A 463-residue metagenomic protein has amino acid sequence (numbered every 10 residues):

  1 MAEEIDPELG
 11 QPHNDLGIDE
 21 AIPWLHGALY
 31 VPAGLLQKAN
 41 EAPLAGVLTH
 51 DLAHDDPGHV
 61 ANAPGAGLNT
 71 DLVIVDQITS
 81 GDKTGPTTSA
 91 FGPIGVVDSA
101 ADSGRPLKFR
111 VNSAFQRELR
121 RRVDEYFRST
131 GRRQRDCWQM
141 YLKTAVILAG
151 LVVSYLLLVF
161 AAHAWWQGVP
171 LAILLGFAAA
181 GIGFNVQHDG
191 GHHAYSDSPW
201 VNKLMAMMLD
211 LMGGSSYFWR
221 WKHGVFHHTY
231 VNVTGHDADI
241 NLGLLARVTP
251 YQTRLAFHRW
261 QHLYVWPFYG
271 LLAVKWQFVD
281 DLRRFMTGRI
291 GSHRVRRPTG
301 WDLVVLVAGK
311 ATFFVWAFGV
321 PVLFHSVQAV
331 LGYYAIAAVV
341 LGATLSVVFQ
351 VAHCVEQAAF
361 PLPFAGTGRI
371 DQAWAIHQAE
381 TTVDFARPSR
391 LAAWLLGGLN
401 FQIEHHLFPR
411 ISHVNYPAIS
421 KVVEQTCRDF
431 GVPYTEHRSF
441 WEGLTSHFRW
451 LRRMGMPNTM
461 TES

Functional and structural regions predicted by a protein language model:
M1-G65, N69, V73, S80 (+1 more regions): Peri-catalytic and regulatory segments of divalent metal-dependent proteins
V47, D51-D55, H59, N185 (+4 more regions): Catalytic glutamate of the conserved HExxH
V60-A61, R120, D124-L142: Membrane-interface, cytosolic juxtamembrane amphipathic helix immediately N-terminal to a transmembrane helix, enriched
A63-F115: Transit-peptide-like, low-complexity N-terminal presequences and other terminal intrinsically disordered regions
D102-E125, L271-T287: Short, charged cytosolic
Q134-G183, D210-G214, W260-V274, R296-V348: Alpha-helical bilayer-embedded segments of polytopic membrane proteins, i.e., transmembrane/intramembrane helices
L174-P298, F364-N458: Membrane-embedded catalytic scaffold of the fatty acid hydroxylase/desaturase
A337-Q350, C354-Q357, V423-P433: C-terminal, active-site-flanking charged/polar segments
